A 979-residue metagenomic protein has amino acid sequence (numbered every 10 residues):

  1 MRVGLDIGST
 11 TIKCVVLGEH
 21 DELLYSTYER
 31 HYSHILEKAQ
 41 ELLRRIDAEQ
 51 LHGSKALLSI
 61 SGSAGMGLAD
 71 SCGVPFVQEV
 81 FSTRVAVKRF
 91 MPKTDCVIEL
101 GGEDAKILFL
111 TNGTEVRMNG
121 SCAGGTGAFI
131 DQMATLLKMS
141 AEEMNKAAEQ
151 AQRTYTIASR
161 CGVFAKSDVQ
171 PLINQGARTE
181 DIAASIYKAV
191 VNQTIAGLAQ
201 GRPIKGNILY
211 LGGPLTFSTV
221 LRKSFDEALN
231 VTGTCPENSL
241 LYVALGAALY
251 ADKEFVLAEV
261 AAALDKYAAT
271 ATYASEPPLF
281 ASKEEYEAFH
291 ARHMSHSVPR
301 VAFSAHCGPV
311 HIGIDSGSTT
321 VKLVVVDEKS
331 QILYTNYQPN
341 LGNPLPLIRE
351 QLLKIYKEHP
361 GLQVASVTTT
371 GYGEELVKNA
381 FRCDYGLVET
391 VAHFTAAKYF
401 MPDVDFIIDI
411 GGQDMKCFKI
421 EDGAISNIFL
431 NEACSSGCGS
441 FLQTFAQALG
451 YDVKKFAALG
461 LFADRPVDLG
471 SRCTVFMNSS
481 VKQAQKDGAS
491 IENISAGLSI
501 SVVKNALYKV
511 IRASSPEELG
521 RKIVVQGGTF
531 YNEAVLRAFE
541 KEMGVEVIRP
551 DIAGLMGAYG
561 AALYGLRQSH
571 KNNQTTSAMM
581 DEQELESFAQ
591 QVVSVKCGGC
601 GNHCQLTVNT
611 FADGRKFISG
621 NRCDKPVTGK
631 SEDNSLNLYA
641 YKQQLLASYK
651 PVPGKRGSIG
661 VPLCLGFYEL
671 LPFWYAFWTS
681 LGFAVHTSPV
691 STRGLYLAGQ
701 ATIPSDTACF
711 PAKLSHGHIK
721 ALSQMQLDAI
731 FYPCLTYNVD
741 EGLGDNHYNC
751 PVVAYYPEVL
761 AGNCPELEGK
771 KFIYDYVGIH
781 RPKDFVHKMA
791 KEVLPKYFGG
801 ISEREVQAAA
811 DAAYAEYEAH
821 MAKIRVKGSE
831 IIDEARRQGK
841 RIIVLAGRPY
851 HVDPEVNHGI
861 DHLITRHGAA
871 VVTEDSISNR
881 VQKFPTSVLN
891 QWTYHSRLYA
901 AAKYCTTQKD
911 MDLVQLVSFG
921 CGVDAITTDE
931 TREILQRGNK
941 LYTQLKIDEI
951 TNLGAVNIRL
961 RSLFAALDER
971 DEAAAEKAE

Functional and structural regions predicted by a protein language model:
M1-H20, T94-T111, R153, V301-L333 (+3 more regions): Gly/Thr-rich phosphate-binding beta-strand-loop-beta motif of the actin/hexokinase/Hsp70
G4-R45, E115-V116, G120, I314-K354 (+2 more regions): Short glycine-rich, Thr/Ser-proximal phosphate-binding strand/loop in the N-terminal lobe of ATP-dependent enzymes
H34-I35, N112-R153, L240-V243, L249-K253 (+9 more regions): Glycine-rich phosphate-binding loop plus the immediately following alpha-helix
A64, L198-A228, S239-V243, T370-G373 (+5 more regions): Glycine-rich phosphate-binding loops at beta-strand->alpha-helix junctions
F76-V80, D226-L245, D384-V391, E540-Y559 (+3 more regions): Conserved phosphate-binding/catalytic loops in two-lobed NTP-binding clefts
N119, A123-I130, C434-L442, L449 (+2 more regions): An N-terminal assembly and electron-transfer interface module characteristic of large anaerobic redox and radical
G127-Q132, E237-A271, T395, G439-T444 (+2 more regions): Glycine-rich phosphate-binding/hydrolytic loop that grips phosphoryl groups
A165-A196, S479-Y508: Adenine-nucleotide phosphate-binding core of ATP-dependent small-molecule kinases
